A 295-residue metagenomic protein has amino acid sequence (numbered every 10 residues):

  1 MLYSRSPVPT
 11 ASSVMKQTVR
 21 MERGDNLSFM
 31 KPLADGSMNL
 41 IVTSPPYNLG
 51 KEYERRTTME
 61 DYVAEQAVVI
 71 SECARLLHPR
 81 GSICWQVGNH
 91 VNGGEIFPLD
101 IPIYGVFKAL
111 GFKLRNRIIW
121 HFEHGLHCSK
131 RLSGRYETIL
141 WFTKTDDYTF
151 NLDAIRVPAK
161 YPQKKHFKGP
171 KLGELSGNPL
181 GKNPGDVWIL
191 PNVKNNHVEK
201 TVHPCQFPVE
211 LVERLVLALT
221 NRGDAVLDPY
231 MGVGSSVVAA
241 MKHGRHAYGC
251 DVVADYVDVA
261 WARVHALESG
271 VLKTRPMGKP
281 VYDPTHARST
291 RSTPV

Functional and structural regions predicted by a protein language model:
M1-V259, R291-V295: Core catalytic lobe of class I
P102-I103, V257-V295: Class I S-adenosyl-L-methionine-dependent methyltransferase module
